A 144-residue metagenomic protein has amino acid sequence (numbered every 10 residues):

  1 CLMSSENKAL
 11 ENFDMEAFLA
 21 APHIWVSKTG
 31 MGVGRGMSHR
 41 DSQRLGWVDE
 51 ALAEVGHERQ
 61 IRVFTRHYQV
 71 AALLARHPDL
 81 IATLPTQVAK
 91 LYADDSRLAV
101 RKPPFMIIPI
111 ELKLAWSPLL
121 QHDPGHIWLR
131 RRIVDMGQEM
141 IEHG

Functional and structural regions predicted by a protein language model:
C1-L2, I24, I81, A99 (+1 more regions): Residues embedded in well-ordered beta-strands
C1-N7, E111-H122: A bilobed periplasmic-binding-protein/Venus flytrap-type ligand-binding module shared by bacterial periplasmic
L2-K28, H126: Flexible hinge/capping segments at coil-to-helix
D14-F18, K28-G30, G34-R35, E54-E58: Bacterial carbohydrate/catabolite-sensing allosteric modules
F18, L73-R76, L114: Hydrophobic residues within well-ordered alpha-helices
A20, A115-H143: Extended ligand-binding regions for polar small-molecule ligands
T29-Q43, W47, I133-G144: Ligand-binding clefts/hinges and TM-proximal coupling segments of bilobed small-molecule sensing domains
M37-A99: Hydrophobic hinge/microswitch elements
